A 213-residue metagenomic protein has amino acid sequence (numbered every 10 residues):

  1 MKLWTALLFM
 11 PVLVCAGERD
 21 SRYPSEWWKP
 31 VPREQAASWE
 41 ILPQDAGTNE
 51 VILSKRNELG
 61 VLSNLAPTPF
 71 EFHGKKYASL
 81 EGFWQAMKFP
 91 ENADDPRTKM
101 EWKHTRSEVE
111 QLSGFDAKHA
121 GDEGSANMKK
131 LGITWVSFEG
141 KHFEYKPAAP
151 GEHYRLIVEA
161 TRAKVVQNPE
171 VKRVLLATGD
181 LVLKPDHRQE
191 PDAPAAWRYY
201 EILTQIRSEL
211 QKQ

Functional and structural regions predicted by a protein language model:
M1-L7: Sec-dependent signal peptide recognition, specifically the positively charged N-region followed immediately by
F9-A16: Hydrophobic h-region of N-terminal signal peptides that target proteins for export in Gram-negative bacteria
G17-Q213: Charged, low-complexity intrinsically disordered segments
